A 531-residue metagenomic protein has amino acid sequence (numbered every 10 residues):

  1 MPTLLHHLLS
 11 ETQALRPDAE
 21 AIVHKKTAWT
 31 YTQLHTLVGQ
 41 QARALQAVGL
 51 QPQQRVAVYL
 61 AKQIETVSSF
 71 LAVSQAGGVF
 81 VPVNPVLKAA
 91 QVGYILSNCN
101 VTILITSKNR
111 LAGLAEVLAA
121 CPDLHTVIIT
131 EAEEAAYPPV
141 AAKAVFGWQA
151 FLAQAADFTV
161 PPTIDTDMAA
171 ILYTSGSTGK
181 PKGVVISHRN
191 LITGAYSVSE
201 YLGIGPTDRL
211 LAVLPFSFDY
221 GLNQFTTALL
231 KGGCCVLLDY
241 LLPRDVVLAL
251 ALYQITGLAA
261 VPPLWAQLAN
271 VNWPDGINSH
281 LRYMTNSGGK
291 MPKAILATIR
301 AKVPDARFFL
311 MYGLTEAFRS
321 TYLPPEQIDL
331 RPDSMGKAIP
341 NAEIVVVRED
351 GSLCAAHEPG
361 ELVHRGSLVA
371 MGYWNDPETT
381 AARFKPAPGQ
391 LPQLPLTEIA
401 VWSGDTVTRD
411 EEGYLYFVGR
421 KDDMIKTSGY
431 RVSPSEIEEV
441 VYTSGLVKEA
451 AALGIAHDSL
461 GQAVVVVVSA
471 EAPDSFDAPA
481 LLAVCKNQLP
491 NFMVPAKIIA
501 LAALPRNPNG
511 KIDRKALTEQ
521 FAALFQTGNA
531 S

Functional and structural regions predicted by a protein language model:
P2, P17, I128-I129, V140 (+4 more regions): Conserved pre-ATP/AMP-binding loop-to-beta segment of ANL
P2, S10, D18-Q63, V67-L71 (+2 more regions): Conserved AMP-binding/adenylate-forming core of the ANL superfamily
T30-T32, A169-T193: Conserved AMP-binding A3 loop
L87, L104, L258, G366 (+7 more regions): AMP-binding/adenylate-forming catalytic core of the ANL superfamily
T130, L489-K511: AMP-binding/adenylate-forming catalytic domain of the ANL superfamily
I192-R209, F216-G257, V271: Conserved AMP-binding/adenylation subdomain of ANL enzymes
I255-A260, A269-R331, E343: Gly/Ser/Thr-rich phosphate-binding loop
A338-N341, S352-Q390, V432: Conserved ATP/PPi-binding loop(s) of AMP-dependent carboxylate-activating enzymes
